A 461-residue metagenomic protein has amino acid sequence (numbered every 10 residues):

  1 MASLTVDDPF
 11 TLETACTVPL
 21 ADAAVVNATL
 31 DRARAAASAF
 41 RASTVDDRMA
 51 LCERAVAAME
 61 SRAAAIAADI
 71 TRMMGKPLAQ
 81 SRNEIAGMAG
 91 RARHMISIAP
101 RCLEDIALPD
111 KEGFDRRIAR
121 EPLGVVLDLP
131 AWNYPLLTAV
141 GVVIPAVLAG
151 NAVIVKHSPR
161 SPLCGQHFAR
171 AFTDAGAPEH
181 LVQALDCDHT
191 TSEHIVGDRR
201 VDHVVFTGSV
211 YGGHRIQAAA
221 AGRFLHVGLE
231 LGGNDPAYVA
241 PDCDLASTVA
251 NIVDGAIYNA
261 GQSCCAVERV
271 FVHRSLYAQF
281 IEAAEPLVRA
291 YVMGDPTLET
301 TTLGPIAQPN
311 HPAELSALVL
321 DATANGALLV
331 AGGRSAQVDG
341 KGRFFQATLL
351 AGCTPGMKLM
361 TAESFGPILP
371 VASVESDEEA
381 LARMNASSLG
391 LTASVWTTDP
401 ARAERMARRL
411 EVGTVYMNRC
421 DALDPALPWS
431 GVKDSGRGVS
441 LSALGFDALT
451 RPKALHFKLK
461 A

Functional and structural regions predicted by a protein language model:
M1-D115: N-terminal Rossmann-like NAD(P)+-binding subdomain of aldehyde/semialdehyde dehydrogenases
P9, A23-V26, V45, A63 (+5 more regions): Residues at or immediately preceding the N-termini of alpha-helices
T11-T17, V201, V292, Q337 (+1 more regions): Conserved C-terminal structural/oligomerization subdomain of aldehyde/semialdehyde dehydrogenase
L12, R48, I70, A92 (+10 more regions): Residue-level signal for inorganic ion chemistry
A15-A21, A36-A42, D128, A237-V239 (+5 more regions): Short, well-ordered beta-strand elements within core beta-sheets of diverse protein domains
A37, R41, V56-A63, A67 (+18 more regions): Structural signal for hydrophobic packing residues in well-ordered secondary-structure cores of soluble enzyme domains
A107-S247, V374: Rossmann-like NAD(P) dinucleotide-binding subdomain of oxidoreductase/dehydrogenase enzymes
G176, Y211-T354, M417: ALDH superfamily catalytic-core signature
